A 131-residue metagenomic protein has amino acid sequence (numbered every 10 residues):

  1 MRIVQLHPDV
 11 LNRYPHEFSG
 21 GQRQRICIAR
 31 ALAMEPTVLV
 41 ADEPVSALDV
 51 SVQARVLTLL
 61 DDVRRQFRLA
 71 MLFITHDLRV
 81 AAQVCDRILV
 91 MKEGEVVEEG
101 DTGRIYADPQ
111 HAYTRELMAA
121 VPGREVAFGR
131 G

Functional and structural regions predicted by a protein language model:
M1-D9, M118-A119: Conserved ABC ATPase "signature" region
Y14-F18, Q22: Conserved ABC ATPase signature
I28, V56: Hydrophobic anchor residue at the start of the ABC signature
E35: Conserved catalytic motifs of ABC-family nucleotide-binding domains
A81-Q83: A short, surface-exposed alpha-helical micro-motif characterized by mixed small hydrophobic and charged/polar residues
E99-G100, D108: ABC ATPase "signature
